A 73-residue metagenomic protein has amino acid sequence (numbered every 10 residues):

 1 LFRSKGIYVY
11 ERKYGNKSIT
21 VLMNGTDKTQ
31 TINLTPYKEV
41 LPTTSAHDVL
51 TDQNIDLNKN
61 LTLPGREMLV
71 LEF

Functional and structural regions predicted by a protein language model:
F2-F73: Carbohydrate-interacting/catalytic domains
